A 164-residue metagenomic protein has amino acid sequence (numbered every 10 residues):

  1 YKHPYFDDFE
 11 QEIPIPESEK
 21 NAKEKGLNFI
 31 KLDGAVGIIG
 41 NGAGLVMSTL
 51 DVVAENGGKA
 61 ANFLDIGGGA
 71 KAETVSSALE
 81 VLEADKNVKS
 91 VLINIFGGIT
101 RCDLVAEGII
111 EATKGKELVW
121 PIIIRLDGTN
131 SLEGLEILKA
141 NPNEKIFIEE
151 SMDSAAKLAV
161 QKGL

Functional and structural regions predicted by a protein language model:
Y1-I93, V105, G115, D127-T129 (+2 more regions): ATP-dependent carboxylate/acyl-activation modules
F96-T100: Glycine-rich, proline-tolerant flexible connector loops at the mouths of alpha/beta enzymes
R101-A112: Short Gly/Thr/Asp-enriched flexible loops that form oxyanion-binding sites at enzyme active sites
